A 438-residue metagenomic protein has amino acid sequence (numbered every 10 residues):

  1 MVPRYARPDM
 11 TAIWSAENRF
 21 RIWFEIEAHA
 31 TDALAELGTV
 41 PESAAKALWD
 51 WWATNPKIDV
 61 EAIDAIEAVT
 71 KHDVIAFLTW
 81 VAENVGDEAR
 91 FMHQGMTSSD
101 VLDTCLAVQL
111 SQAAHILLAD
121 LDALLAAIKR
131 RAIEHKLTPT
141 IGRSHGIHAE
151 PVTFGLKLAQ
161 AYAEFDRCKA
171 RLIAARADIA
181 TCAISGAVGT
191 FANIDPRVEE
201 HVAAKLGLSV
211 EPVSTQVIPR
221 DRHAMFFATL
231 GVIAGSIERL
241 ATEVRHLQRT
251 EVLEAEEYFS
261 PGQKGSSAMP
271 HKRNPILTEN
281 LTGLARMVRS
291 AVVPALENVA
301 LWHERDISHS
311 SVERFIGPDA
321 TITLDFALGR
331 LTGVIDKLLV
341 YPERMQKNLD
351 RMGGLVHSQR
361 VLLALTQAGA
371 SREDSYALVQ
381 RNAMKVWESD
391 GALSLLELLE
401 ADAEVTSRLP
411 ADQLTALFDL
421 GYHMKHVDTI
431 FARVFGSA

Functional and structural regions predicted by a protein language model:
M1-F191, P196-H201, V210, Q263-S266 (+3 more regions): A helix-coil-helix interface module used to build multimeric assemblies and to scaffold catalytic/cofactor sites
M1-I22, I26, I66-T70, M269-A438: Glycine-rich cofactor/substrate-binding loops
V40, V252-L253, S371: Conserved hydrophobic residue
S111-D122, K129, A159-Y162, D166 (+7 more regions): Short amphipathic alpha-helical segments with heptad-repeat character
R131, H135-T138, L172-A175, I179 (+6 more regions): Hydrophobic stripe of amphipathic alpha-helices that form coiled-coil interfaces
L156, A224-V232, R360-A368: Short, well-ordered beta-strand elements within core beta-sheets of diverse protein domains
E199-V292: Acidic, glycine-rich loop-and-beta core segments that form the ion-binding/anion-interacting portion of active sites
